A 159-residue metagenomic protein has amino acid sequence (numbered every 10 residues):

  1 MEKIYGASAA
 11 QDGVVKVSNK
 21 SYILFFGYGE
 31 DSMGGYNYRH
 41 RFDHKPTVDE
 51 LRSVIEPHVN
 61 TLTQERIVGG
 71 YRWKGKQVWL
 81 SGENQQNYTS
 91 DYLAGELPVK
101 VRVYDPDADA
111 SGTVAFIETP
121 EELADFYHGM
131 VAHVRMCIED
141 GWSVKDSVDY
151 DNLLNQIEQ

Functional and structural regions predicted by a protein language model:
E2-Q159: A preference for well-ordered globular domain cores that mediate specific macromolecular interactions or catalysis
